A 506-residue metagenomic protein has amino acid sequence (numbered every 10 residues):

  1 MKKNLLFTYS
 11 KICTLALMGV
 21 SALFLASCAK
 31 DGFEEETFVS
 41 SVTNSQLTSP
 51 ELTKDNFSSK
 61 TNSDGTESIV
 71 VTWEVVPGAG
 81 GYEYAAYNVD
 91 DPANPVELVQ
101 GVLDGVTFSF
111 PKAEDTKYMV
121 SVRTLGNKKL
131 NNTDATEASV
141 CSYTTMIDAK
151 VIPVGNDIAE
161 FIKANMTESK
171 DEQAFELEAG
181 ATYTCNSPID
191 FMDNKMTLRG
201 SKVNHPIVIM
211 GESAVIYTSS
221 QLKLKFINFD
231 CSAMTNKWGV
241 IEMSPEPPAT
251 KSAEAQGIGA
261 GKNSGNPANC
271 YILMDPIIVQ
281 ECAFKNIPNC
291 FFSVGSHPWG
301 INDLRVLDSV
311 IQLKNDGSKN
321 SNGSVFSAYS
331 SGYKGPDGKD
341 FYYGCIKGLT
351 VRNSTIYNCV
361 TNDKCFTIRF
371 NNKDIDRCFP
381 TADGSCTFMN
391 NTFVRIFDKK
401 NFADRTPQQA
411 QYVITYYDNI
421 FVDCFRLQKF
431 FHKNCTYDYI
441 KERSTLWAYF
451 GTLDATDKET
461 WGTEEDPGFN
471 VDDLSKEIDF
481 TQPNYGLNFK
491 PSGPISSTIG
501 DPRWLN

Functional and structural regions predicted by a protein language model:
M1-L5, A16-S58: Bacterial Sec-dependent N-terminal signal peptides
N62-G78: Conserved aromatic anchor
F108-N132: Beta-strand-rich modules
K128-L130, N186-S187, M210-S213, S232-I241 (+7 more regions): Short glycine/acidic-rich loop motifs that flank beta-strands on beta-rich extracellular proteins
G155-K163, K170-M196, V203-E212: N-terminal extracellular ligand-recognition/capping segment immediately after the signal peptide
T184-L198, I207-L273, H297: Extracellular beta-strand-rich solenoid/capping regions of secreted or surface-exposed proteins that bind or remodel
K195, S220-C231, K251-G259, Y271-P288 (+5 more regions): Right-handed parallel beta-helix
F431-N506: Acidic, glycine- and Ser/Thr-rich low-complexity intrinsically disordered tracts in extracellular/secreted proteins
